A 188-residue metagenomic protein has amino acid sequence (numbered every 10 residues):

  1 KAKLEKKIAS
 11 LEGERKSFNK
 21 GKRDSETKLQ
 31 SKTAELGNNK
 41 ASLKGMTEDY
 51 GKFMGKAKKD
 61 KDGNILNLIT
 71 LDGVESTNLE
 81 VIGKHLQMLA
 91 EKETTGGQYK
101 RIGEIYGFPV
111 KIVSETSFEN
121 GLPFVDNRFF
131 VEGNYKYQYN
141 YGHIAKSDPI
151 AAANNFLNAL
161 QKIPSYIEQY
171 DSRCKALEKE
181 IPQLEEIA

Functional and structural regions predicted by a protein language model:
K1-L68: C-terminal accessory region of SF2 helicases/translocases
K3-G21, T95-A188: Mid-to-C-terminal oligomerization/interaction "stalk" domains of large proteins
N38-A41, G45-V131, Q138: C-terminal helical accessory/scaffold domains
